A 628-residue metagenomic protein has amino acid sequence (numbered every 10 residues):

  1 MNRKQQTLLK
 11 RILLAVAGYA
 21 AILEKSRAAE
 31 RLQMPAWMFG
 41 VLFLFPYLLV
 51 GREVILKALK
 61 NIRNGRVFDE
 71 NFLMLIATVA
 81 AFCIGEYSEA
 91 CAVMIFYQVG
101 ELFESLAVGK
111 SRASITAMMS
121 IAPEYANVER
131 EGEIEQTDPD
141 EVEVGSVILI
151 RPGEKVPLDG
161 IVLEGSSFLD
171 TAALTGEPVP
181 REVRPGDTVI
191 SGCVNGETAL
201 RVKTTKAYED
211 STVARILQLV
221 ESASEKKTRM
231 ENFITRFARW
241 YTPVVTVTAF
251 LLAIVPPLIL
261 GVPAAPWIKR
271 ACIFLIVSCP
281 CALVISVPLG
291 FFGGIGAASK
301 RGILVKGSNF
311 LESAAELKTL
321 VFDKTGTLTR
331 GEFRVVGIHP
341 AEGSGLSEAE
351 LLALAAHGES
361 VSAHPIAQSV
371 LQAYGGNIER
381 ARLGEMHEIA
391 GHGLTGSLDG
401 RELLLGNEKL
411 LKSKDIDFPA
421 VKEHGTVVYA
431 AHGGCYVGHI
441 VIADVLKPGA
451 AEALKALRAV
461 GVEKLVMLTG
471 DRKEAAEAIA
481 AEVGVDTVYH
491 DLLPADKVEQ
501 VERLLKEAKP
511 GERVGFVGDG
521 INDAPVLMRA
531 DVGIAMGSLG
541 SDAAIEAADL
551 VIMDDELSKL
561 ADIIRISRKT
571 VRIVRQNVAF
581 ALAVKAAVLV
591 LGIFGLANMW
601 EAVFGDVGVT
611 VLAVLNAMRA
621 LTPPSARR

Functional and structural regions predicted by a protein language model:
M1-L14, Y241: N-terminal membrane topogenic signal
A15-Y19, N232-G261, R270-F291, R575-F604: Bilayer-spanning, highly hydrophobic alpha-helical transmembrane segments
I22-E24, F39-E129, E141-I148, K155 (+5 more regions): Actuator/coupling domain of P-type ATPases
L23-P35, V41, I55-N61, V79-I84 (+10 more regions): Membrane-embedded alpha-helical bundles of multi-pass transporters
A58, E86, A107, A126 (+26 more regions): Residue-level signature of catalytic and energy-coupling elements of molecular machines, predominantly ATP/GTP-dependent
L59-F68, F103-T116, L289-S308, M618-R628: Juxtamembrane helix-loop transition segments at the membrane interface in multi-pass membrane proteins
A117-M118, R130, S308-V532, R565-R568 (+1 more regions): Cytosolic catalytic headpiece
A126, T137, L158-D159, G165 (+10 more regions): Conserved cytosolic headpiece of P-type ATPases
